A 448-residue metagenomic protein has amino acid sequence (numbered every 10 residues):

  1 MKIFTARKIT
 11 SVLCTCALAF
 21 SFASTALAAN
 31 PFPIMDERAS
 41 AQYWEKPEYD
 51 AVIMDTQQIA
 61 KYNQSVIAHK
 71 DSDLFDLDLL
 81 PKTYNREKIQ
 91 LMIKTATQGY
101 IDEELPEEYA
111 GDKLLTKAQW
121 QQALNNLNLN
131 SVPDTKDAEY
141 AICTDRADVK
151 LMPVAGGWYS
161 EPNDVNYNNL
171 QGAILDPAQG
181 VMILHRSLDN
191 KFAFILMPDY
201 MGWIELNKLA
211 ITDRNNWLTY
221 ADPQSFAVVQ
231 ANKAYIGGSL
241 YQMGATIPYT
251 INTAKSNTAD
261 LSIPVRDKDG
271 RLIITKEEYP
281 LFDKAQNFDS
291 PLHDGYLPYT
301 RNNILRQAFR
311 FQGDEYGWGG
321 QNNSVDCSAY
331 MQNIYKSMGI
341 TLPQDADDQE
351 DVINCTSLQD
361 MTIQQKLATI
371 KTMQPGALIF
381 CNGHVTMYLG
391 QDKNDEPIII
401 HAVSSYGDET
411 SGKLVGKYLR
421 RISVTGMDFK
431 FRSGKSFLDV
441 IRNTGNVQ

Functional and structural regions predicted by a protein language model:
L13-S21: Bacterial N-terminal signal peptides
A23-A28: Sec/Tat signal peptide C-region and signal peptidase I cleavage site
A29-K150, V154-N166, D176, G180-M182 (+4 more regions): Boundary regions of SH3-family modules and the immediately adjacent low-complexity/disordered segments in eukaryotic
N30-E48, K61, Y406, T410-Q448: Low-complexity, Gly/Ser/Thr/Pro-rich intrinsically disordered linker/tail segments
V165-N168, S290-G295, G313-N322, K366 (+1 more regions): Second-shell loop/turn segments in exported
T212, K233-P280, D314-V325, F380-M427: Glycine-rich catalytic cores of cysteine/serine-nucleophile enzymes that process amide/ester linkages in cell-envelope
I304, A308, W318-D348: Active-site nucleophilic cysteine motif
L342-E409: ...with weaker cross-activation on analogous glycine-rich loops/strands in unrelated enzymes
